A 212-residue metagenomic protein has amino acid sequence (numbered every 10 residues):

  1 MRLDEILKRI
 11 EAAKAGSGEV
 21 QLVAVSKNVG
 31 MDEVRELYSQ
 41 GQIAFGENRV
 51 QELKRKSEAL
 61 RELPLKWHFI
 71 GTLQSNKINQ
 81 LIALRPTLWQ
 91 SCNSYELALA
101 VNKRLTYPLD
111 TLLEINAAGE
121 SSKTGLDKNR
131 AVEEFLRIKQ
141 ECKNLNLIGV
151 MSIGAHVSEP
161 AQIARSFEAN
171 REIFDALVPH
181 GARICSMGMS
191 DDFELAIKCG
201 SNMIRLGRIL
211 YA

Functional and structural regions predicted by a protein language model:
M1-D191, I197-C199: Conserved alpha/beta-domain cores
G46, I204-R205: Paired acidic/hydrophobic, glycine-rich loop segments that form the ligand-binding mouth/hinge of periplasmic-binding
I197-K198, R205-A212: Expand to "…catalyze enediolate/carbanion chemistry for C-C bond making/breaking, isomerization, decarboxylation
